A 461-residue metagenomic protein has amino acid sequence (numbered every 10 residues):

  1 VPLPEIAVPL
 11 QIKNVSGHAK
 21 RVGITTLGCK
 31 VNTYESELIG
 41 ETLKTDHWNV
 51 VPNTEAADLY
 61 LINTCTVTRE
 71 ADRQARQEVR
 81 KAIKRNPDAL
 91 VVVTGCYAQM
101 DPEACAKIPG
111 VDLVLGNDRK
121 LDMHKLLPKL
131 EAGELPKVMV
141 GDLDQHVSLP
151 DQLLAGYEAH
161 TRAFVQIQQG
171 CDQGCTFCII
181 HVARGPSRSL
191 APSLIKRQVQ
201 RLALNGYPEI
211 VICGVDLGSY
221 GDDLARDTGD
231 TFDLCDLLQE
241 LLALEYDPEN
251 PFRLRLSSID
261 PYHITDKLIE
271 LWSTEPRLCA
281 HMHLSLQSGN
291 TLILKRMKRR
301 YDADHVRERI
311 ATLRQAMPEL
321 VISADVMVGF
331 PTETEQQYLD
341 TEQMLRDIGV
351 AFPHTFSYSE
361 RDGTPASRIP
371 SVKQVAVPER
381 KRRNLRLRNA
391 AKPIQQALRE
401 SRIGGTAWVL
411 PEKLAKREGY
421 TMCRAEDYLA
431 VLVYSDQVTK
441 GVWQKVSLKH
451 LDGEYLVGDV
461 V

Functional and structural regions predicted by a protein language model:
V1-K13, R368-V461: Terminal RNA-binding accessory module
V1-Y220, D233, L278, M282 (+7 more regions): Proteins enriched for Cys/Gly/acidic motifs involved in redox and nucleic-acid/cofactor modification
N32, T68-A71, A98, P261 (+3 more regions): Alpha-helix N-cap/loop-to-helix initiation residues
V91-V92, M100, L204-E335, R346: Conserved SAM/AdoMet-binding glycine-rich loop
E158-T161, C171-Q173, L278, S288 (+5 more regions): Short flexible coil/turn linkers enriched for glycine and charged/polar residues that connect secondary-structure
I195, I212, L256, L284 (+6 more regions): Conserved, mostly hydrophobic/aromatic
L268-I269, T341, V433-Y434: Short beta-alpha junctions and helix-cap segments that line functional grooves
Q336, V350-A351: Helix-rich, typically C-terminal accessory recognition domains appended to large enzymatic cores
